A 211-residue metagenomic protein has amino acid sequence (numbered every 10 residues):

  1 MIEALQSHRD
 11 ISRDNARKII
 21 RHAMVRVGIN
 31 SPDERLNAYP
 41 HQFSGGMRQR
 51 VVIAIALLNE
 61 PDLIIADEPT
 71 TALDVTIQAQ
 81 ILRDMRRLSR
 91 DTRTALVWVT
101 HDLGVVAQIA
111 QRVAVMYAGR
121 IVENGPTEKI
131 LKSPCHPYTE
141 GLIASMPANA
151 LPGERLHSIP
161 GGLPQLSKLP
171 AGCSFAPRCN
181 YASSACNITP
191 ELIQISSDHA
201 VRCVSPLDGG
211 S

Functional and structural regions predicted by a protein language model:
M1-H8, M116, A176, A182: ABC-type ATPase nucleotide-binding domain
E3, N15-E34, E140-A144: Conserved ABC ATPase "signature" region
E3, S7, H22, R83 (+1 more regions): Conserved adenine-binding aromatic site and its adjacent loop/helix in ATP-hydrolyzing domains
H8, V27-N30, T92, M146: ABC ATPase nucleotide-binding domain "signature
N30-D33, G125-S211: Short catalytic/signature loops enriched in Gly
A38-F43, M47: Conserved ABC ATPase signature
E60-P69, L73-E154: P-loop NTP-binding/switch modules centered on Walker-like glycine-rich loops
